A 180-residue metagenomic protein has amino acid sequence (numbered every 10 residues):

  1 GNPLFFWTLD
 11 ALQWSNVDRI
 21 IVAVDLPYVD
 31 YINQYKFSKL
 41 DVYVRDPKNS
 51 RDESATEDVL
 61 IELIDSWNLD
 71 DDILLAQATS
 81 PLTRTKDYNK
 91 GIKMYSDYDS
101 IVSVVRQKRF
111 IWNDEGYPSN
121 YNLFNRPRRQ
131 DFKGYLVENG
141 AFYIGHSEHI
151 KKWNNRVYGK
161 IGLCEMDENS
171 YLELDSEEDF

Functional and structural regions predicted by a protein language model:
G1-A23: N-terminal glycine-rich phosphate-binding loop and ensuing alpha1 helix
D18-I20, D72, D99-S100: Residues at the starts of beta-strands that form the adenosine-phosphate
V24-D25, Q77, V104-V105: Short beta-strand/turn micro-motifs composed of small residues that flank or help shape donor/cofactor-binding pockets
P27-L74, L82-K90: Short phosphate-binding loop-to-helix
T56-E62, L69, P81-E168: Conserved core of the sugar-phosphate nucleotidyltransferase
E165, N169-F180: Hydrophobic helical membrane-anchoring modules
